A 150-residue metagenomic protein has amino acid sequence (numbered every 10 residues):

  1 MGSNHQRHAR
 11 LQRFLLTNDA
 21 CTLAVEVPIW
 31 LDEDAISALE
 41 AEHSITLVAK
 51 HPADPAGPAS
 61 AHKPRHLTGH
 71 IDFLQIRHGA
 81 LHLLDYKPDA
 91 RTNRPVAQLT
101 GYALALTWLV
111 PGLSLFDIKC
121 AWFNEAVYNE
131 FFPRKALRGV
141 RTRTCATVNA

Functional and structural regions predicted by a protein language model:
M1-G79, L113, Y128-P133: Catalytic cores of nuclease domains that cleave nucleic-acid phosphodiester backbones
K63-V140: Nucleic-acid nuclease catalytic cores
R138-A150: Intrinsically disordered, low-complexity terminal regions enriched in charged/polar residues
